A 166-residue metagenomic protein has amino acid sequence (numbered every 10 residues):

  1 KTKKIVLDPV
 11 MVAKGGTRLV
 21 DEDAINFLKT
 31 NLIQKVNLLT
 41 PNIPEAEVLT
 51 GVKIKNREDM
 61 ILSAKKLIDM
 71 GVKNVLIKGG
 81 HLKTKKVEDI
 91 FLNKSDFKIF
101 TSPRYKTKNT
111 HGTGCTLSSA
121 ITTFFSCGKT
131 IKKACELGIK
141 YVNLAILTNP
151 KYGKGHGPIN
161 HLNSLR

Functional and structural regions predicted by a protein language model:
K1-N31: Glycine/small-residue-rich loop that forms an oxyanion/phosphate-binding "nest" at active or ligand-binding sites
M11-A13, G80-L82, R104-K106, I139-V142: Glycine-rich beta-alpha junction loops
E22-F97: Conserved phosphate/ATP/ADP-binding segment of small-molecule kinases
V48, T107-I131: Short, small-residue alpha-helix embedded
K53-M60, S126-E136: Short, charged, surface-exposed loops that flank catalytic or proteolytic processing sites
F97-H111: Short pre-catalytic strand/loop immediately N-terminal to key active-site residues, enriched for Gly-Thr
K132-R166: Charged C-terminal helix
